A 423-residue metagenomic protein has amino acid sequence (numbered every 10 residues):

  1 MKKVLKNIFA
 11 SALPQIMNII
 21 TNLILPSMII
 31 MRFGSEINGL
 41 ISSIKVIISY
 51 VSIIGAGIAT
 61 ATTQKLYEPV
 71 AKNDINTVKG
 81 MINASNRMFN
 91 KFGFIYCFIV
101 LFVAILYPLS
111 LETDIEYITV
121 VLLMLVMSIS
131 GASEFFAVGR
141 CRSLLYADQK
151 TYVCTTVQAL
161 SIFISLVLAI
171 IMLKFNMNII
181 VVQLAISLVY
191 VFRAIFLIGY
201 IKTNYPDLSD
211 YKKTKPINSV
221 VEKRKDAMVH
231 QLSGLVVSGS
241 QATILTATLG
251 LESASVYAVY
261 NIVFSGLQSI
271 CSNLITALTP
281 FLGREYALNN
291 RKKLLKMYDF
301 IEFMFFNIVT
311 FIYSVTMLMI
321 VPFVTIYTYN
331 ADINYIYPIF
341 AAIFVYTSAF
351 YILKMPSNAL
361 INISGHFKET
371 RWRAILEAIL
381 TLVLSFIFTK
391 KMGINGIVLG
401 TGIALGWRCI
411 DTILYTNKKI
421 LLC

Functional and structural regions predicted by a protein language model:
M1-V4, I179-Q183, I195-G239, F281 (+2 more regions): Interhelical loop/hinge segments that connect adjacent transmembrane helices in multipass membrane
K3-Y67, C97, V103, S165-L166 (+3 more regions): Signature of the first transmembrane helix
V4-L5, G131-T156, I180, V345-L376 (+2 more regions): Membrane-interface junctions at transmembrane-helix termini in multi-pass inner-membrane proteins
P14, T155-T203, S219, K223 (+3 more regions): Hydrophobic alpha-helical transmembrane segments
S27, A56-K72, Y146, Y205-P206 (+3 more regions): Helix-loop junctions and terminal segments of transmembrane helices in multi-pass membrane transport/translocation
M28-S52, M81, V120, I179-I180 (+6 more regions): Interfacial/gating helices of multi-pass transporter permease domains
G39-G55, M88, V191, D226 (+5 more regions): Alpha-helical transmembrane segments of polytopic membrane transporters and translocases
N86-E112, A132, L166-K174, I195-F196 (+2 more regions): Alpha-helical transmembrane segments of multi-pass membrane transport and lipid-handling proteins
